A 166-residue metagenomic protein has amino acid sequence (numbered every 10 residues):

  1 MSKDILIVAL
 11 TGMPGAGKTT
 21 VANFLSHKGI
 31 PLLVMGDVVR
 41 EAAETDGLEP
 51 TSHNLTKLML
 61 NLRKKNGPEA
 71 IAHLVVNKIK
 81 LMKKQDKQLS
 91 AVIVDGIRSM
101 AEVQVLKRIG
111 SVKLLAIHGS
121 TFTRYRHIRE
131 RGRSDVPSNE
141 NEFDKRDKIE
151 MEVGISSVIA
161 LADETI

Functional and structural regions predicted by a protein language model:
M13, L25: P-loop (Walker A) phosphate-binding loop of NTP-binding proteins
K18: Conserved lysine of the Walker
V21-A22: Post-Walker A alpha-helix
I30-I93, I97-Q104, N141-E142: ATP-dependent small-molecule kinase phosphotransfer cores that center on conserved nucleotide phosphate-binding segments
L32, K113-L114, D163-I166: Short, well-ordered beta-strand core segments
E69, E130-I166: Small-molecule kinase domains that catalyze NTP-dependent phosphoryl transfer to phosphate-bearing small molecules
D95-G96, L106-G132: Conserved phosphate-donor/acceptor-positioning beta-strand/loop module used by diverse small-molecule
